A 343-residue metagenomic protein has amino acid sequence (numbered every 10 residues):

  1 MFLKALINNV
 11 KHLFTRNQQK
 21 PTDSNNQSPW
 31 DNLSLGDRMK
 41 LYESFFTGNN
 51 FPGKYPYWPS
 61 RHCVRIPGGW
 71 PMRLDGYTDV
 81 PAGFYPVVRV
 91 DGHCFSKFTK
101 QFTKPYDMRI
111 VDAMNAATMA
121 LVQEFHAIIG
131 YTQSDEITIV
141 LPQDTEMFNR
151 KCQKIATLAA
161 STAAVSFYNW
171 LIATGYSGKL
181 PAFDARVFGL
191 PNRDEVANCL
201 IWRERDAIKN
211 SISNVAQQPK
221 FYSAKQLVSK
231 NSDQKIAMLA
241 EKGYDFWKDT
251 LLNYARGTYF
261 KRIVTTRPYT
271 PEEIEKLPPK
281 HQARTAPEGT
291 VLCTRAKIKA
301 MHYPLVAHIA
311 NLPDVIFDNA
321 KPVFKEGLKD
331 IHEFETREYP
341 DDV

Functional and structural regions predicted by a protein language model:
F2-V343: Regulatory and interdomain segments flanking nucleotide-handling catalytic cores in signaling/defense enzymes
